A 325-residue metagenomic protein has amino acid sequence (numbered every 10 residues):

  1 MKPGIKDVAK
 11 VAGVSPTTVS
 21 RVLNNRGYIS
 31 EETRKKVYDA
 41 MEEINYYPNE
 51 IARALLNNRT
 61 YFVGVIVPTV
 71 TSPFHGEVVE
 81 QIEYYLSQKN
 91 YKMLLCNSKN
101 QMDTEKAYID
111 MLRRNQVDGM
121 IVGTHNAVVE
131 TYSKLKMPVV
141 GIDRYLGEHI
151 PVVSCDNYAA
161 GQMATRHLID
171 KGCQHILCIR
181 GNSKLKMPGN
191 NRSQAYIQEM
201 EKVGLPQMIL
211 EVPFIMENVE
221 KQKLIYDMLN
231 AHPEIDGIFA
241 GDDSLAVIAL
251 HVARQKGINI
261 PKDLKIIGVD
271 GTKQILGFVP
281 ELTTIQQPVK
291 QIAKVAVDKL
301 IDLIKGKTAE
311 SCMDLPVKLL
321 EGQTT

Functional and structural regions predicted by a protein language model:
M1-T60, F74: N-terminal helix-turn-helix DNA-binding module of bacterial transcription factors
P3-G4, N58-R166, L229-N230, E234: Alpha-helical recognition/docking segments in bacterial nutrient-uptake and carbohydrate-utilization systems
A9-A12, S20, T33, A40 (+6 more regions): Small-residue (primarily alanine) positions within well-ordered alpha-helices, especially packing/interaction faces
S15, Y61, D118, C173-I176 (+1 more regions): Short acidic/polar active-site loop segments enriched in Thr and Asp
P16, R34, T60, V79 (+3 more regions): ATP/adenylate-binding site constellation spanning eukaryotic-like Ser/Thr protein kinases, ABC-transporter
T18-R21, L55-T71, H175-N182: Short beta-strand segments enriched in small/hydrophobic residues
E43, Y84-K89, K106, M137-G141 (+1 more regions): Bacterial carbohydrate/catabolite-sensing allosteric modules
